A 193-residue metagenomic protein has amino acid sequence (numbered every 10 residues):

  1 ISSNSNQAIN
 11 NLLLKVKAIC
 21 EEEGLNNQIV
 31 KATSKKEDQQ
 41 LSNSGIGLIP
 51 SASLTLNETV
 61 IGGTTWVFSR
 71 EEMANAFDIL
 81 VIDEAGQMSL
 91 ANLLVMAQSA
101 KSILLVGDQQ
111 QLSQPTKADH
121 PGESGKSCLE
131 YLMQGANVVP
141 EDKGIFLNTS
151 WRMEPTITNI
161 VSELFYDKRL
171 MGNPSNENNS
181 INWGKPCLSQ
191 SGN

Functional and structural regions predicted by a protein language model:
S3-K15, T65-I82, G86-N193: Conserved helicase motor core of SF1/SF2 NTP-dependent helicases
Q7-L41: Conserved helix-turn-beta segment of the N-terminal RecA-like "Helicase ATP-binding" lobe in SF1/SF2 helicases
E23-N26, N57-T59, V67, L94: Hydrophobic, well-ordered secondary-structure scaffolds
I29, T59-V60, G144: Short, conserved active-site loop motifs that form the nucleotide-linked donor/cofactor pocket
K35-I61, E71-A76: Conserved motor-coupling elements within RecA-like helicase/translocase cores
